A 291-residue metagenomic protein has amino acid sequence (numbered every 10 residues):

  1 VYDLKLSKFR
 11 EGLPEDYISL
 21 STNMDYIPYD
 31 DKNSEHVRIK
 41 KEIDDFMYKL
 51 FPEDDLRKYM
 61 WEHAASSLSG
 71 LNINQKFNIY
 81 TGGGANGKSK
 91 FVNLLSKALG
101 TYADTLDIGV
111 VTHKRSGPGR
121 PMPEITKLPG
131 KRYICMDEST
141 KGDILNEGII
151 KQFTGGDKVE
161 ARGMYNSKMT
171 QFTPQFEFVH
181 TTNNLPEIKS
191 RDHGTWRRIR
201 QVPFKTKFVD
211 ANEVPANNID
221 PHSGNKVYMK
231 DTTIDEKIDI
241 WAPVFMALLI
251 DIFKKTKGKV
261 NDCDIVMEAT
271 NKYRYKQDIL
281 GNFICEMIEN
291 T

Functional and structural regions predicted by a protein language model:
V1-T291: Feature primarily recognizes SF3-like P-loop helicase cores of small DNA viruses
